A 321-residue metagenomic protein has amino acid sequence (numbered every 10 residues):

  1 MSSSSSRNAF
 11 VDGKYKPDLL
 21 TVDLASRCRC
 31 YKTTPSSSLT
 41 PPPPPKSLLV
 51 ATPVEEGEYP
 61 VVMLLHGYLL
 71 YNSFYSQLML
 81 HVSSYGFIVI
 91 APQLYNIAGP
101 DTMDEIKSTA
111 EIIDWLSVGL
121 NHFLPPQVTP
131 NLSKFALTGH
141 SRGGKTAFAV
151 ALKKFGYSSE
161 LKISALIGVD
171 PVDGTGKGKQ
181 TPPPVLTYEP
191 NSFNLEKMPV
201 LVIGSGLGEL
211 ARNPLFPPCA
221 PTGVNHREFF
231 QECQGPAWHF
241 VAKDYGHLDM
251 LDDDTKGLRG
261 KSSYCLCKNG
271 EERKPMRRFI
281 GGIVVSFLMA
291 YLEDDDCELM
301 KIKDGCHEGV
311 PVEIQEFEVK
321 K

Functional and structural regions predicted by a protein language model:
M1-E58: Short conserved active-site loop signatures built around small residues
S3, F216-K321: C-terminal catalytic-base region of ester-bond hydrolases, centering on the histidine of the charge-relay
G57, D101-K145, K153-S158: Gly/Ser-rich "nucleophile elbow"/oxyanion-hole loop immediately N-terminal to the catalytic nucleophile in hydrolases
E58-G67: Short beta-strand element of the alpha/beta-hydrolase
L70-P92: Short amphipathic alpha-helix adjacent to the substrate-entry channel of hydrolases
I88, Q93-I97, V172, Y245: Short beta-to-alpha linker loops that shape the active-site pocket of alpha/beta-hydrolase fold enzymes
T146-V150, A211: Hydrolases whose catalytic domains are alpha/beta-hydrolase-1, hotdog thioesterase, or metallo-beta-lactamase-like
S158-H247: The feature captures the conserved acid-bearing segment of alpha/beta-hydrolase catalytic domains
